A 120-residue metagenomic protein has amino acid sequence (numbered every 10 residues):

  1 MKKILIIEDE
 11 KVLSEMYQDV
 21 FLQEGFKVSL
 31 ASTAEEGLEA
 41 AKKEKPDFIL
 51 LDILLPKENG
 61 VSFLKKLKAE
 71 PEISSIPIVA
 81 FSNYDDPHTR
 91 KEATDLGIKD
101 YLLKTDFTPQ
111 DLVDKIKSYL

Functional and structural regions predicted by a protein language model:
E8: Conserved acidic carboxylate
E15-Q23: Charged docking surfaces used in two-component/phosphorelay signaling
G25-S32, A40: Short hydrophobic/Thr-rich beta-strand motif most characteristic of the beta2 strand and flanking loop of CheY-like
T33-E36, N59-S62: Acidic catalytic/metal-coordinating carboxylates
E44-L50, L55: Active-site beta3 strand of CheY-like receiver
P56, D86: The feature encodes the CheY-like receiver
G60, A93-D100: As written
